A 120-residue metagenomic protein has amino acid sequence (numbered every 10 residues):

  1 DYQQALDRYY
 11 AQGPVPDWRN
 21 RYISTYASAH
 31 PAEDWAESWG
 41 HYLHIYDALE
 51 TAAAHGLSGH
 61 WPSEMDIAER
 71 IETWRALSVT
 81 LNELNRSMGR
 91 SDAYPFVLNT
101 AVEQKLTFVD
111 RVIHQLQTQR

Functional and structural regions predicted by a protein language model:
D1-Q12: Post-HEXXH active-site segment of zinc metalloproteases
P14-N20, H60-P62: Short acidic (Asp/Glu) and glycine-rich catalytic loops that position anionic groups and cofactors
I23: Long C-terminal interaction/binding lobes of large macromolecular proteins
A27-R120: Pan-zinc metallopeptidase signature
